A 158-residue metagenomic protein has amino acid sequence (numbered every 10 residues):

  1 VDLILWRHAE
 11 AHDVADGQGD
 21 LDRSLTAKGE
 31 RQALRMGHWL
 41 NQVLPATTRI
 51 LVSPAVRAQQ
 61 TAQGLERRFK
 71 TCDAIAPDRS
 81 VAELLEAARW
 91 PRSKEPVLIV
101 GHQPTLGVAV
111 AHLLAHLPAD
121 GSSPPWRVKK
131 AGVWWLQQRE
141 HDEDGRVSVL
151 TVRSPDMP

Functional and structural regions predicted by a protein language model:
D2-A82, E86, G107, L114-D120 (+1 more regions): Active-site-proximal alpha-helix that buttresses catalytic centers in soluble enzyme cores
L3, P96-L98, V133: Residue-level preference for the first positions of well-ordered beta-strands
D20, R92-K94, K129-A131: Short connector loops at helix/strand junctions that flank enzyme active sites, especially segments positioning acidic
Q42, R67, W90-S93, H141-D142: Secondary-structure boundary motif
L44, A76, W90, E95 (+2 more regions): Intrinsic-disorder/low-complexity coil detector
R89-G101, D144-P155: A polyampholytic, Gly/Pro-enriched intrinsically disordered region
K94-H116: A glycine-rich beta-strand to alpha-helix segment that forms a phosphate/ribose-binding loop at ligand/cofactor sites
L114, P118-L150, P155-M157: Domain-level recognition of soluble alpha/beta enzyme cores, biased toward histidine phosphatases/phosphomutases
